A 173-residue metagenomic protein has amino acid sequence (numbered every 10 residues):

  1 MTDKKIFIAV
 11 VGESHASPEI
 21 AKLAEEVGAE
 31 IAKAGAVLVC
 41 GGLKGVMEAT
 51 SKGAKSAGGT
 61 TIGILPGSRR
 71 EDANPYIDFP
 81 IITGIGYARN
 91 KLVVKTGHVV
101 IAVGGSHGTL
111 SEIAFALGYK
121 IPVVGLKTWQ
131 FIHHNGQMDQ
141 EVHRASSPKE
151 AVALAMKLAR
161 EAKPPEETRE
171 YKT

Functional and structural regions predicted by a protein language model:
M1-I62: Glycine-rich beta-alpha loop segments
T2-I6, V11-H15, Y87-A159: C-terminal binding/interaction regions
G41, T83, A102-G104: Thr-Gly-centered strand-to-loop micro-motif
L43-K44, P66-R69, T128-F131: Short, ordered loop/turn segments at secondary-structure junctions
S56-G59, D78-I82, K120, E141-R144: Short, hinge-like loop/turn segments at secondary-structure boundaries
T60-L65, V123-K127: Short, hydrophobic beta-strand segments that form beta-sheet elements in well-ordered domains
I64-V100: Glycine-rich oxoanion-binding loops at beta->alpha junctions
E167-T173: A short, charged, Gly/Pro-tolerant segment at domain boundaries
